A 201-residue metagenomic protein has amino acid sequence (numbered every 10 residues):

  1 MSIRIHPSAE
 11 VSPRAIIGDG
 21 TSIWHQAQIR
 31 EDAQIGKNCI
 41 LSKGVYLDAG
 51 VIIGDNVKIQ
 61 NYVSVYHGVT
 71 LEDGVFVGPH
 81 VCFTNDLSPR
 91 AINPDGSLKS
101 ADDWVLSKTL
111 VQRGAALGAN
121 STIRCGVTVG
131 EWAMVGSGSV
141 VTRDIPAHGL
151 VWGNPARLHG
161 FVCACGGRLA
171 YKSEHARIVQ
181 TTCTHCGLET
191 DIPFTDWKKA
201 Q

Functional and structural regions predicted by a protein language model:
S2-P7, A15, I23-T128, P155 (+1 more regions): Flexible, glycine/small-residue-enriched loop-and-beta-strand segment within the central core of proteins
E131-M134, V140: Internal alpha/beta core interface subdomains
I145: Glycine/proline-rich active-site loop of Rossmann-fold NAD(P)-dependent oxidoreductases
L158-F161, T181: Cys/His-enriched microdomains
V162, F194-Q201: Replace "small metal-dependent catalytic modules" with "small catalytic or cofactor-binding modules
C163, C183-C186: Short cysteine-rich clusters marking metal-coordination/redox-active sites
Y171-K172, E189-T195: Short, non-ligating residues that shape and space the ligands of small metal-coordination modules and catalytic
K172-Q180: Short linker/helix segments within small regulatory modules
